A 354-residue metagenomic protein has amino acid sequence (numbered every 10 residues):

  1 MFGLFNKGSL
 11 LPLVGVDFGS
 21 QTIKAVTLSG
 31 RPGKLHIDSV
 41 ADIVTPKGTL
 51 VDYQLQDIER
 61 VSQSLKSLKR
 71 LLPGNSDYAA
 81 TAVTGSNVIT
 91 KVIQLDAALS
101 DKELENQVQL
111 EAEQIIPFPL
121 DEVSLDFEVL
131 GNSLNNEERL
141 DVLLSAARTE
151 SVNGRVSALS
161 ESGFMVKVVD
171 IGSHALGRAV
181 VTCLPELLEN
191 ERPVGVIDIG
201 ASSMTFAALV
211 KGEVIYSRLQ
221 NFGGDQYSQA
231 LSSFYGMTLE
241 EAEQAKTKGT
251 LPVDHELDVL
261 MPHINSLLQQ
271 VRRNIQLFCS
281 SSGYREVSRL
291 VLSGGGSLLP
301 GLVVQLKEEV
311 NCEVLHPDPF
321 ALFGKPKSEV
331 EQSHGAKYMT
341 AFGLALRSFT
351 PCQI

Functional and structural regions predicted by a protein language model:
M1-E111, N153, M165: Non-catalytic, solvent-exposed interaction/assembly segments
G8, P12-V14, T22-D38, N75 (+2 more regions): Small-residue (GG/TT-enriched) beta-loop-alpha framework at ligand/catalytic clefts
Y78, V83-C183, R289, P319-G324 (+1 more regions): Active-site neighborhood for divalent-cation/phosphate handling
R178, S297, L315-I354: Glycine-rich phosphate-binding/hydrolytic loop that grips phosphoryl groups
T182-P185, R273-S280, T350: Conserved helix-loop functional segments at active or binding sites
S233-F234, E241-R289, G296: Adenine-nucleotide phosphate-binding core of ATP-dependent small-molecule kinases
H263, R285-L315: Glycine-rich phosphate-binding loops at beta-strand->alpha-helix junctions
